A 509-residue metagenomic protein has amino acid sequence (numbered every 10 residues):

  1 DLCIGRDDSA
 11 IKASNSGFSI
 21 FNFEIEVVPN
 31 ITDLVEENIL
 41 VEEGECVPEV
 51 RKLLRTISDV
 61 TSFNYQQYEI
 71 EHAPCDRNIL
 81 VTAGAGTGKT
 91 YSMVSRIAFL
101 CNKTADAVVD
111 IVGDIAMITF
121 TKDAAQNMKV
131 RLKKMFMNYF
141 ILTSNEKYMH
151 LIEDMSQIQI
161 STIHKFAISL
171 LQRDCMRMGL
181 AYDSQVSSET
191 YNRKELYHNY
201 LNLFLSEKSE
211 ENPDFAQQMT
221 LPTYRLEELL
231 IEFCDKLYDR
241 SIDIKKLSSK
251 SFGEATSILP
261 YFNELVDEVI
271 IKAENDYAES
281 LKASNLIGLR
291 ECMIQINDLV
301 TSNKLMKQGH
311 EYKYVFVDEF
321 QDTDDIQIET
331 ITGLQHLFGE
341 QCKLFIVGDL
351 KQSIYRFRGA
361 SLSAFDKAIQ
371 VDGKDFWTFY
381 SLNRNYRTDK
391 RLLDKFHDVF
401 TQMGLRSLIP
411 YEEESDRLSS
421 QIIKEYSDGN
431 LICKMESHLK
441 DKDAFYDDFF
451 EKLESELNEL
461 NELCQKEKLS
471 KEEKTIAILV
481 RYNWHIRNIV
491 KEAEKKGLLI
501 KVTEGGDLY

Functional and structural regions predicted by a protein language model:
D1-V35, T143, S156-T162, N199-E207: Accessory nucleic-acid engagement/destabilization modules that flank
L2-G5, G17, F21-V130, K134 (+3 more regions): Conserved motor-region signature of P-loop NTPase helicases/translocases
L80-T82, A116, V186, S257-L265 (+1 more regions): A ubiquitous short alpha-helical element
A85, Y182-S184, P213-T220, D243-G253 (+5 more regions): Short coil/turn segments at secondary-structure boundaries
G113-M219, S363-K367, D394: Conserved P-loop NTPase-based nucleic-acid remodeling module centered on helicase motor cores
I158-I168, P222-D239, I296, I478-N488: Core structural elements
H164-A167, R193-Y197, V266-Y314, I326-T330 (+1 more regions): Conserved helicase/translocase P-loop NTPase motor core
R193-S280: Coupling/switch/interface segments within P-loop NTPase motor domains and analogous charged loops in nucleic-acid
